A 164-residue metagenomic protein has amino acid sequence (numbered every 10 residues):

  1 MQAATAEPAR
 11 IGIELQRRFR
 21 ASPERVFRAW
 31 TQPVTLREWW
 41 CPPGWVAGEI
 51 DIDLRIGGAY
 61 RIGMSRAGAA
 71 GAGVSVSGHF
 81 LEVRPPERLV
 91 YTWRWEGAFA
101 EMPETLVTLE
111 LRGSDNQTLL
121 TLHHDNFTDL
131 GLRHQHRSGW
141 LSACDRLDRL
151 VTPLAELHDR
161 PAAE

Functional and structural regions predicted by a protein language model:
M1-A47, E164: Hydrophobic ligand-binding cavity/cleft-lining segments
E7-I11, L54, A70-V74, F99-P103: A generic structural micro-feature
R10-Q16, P23, W45, A59 (+4 more regions): Intrinsic-disorder/low-complexity, polar/charged segments enriched in Ser/Thr/Lys/Arg/Asp/Glu/Gln
R20, V83-P85, S114-N116: Structural motif
V26, L36, Y60, F80 (+4 more regions): Hydrophobic pocket/interface hotspot
G48-T92: Glycine-rich portal/gate segments that line the openings of hydrophobic small-molecule binding cavities
T92-L141: Beta-strand/loop substructures that line and gate deep hydrophobic ligand-binding cavities in soluble
N126-E164: A conserved amphipathic terminal alpha-helix motif
